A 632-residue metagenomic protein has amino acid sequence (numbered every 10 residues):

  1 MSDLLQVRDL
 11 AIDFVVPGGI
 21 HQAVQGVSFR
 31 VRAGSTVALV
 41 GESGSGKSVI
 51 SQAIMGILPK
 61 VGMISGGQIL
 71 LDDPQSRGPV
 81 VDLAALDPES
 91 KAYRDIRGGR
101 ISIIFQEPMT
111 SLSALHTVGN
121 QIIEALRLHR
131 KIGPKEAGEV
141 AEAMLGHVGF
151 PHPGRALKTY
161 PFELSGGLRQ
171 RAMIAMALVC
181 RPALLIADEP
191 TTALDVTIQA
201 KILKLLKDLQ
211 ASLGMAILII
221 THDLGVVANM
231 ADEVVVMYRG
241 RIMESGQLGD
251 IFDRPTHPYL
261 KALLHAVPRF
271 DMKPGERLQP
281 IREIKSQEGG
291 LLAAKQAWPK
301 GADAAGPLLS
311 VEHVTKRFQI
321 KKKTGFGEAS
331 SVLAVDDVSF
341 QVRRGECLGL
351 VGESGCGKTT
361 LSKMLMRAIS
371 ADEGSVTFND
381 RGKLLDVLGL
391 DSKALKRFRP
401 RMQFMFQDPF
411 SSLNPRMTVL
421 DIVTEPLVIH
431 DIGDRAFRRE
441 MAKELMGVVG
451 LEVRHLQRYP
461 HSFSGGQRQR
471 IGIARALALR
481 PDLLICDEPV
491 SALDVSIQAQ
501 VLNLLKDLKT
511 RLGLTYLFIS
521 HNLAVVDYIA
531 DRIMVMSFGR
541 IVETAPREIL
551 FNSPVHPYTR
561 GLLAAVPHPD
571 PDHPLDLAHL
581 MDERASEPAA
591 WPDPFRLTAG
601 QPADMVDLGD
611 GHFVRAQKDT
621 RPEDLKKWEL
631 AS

Functional and structural regions predicted by a protein language model:
Q68-D95, G133, K204, S375-R397 (+1 more regions): ABC ATPase NBD Q-loop/coupling interface
S76-V81, G154, L248-L309, K321-F326 (+1 more regions): Charged, flexible cofactor/metal-binding loops and thiol motifs
G98, F162, V179-C180, H461 (+1 more regions): Conserved signature/switch motifs of ABC ATPase nucleotide-binding domains
E136-R155, G382-K383, F437-R454, L563: Conserved ABC ATPase "signature" region
A172, A177-L178, I471, L477: ABC ATPase C-loop
V179-A183, A478-D482, Q498: A short, proline-enriched helix->beta-strand linker immediately N-terminal to the Walker B motif in ABC-type P-loop
V227-N229, V526-Y528: A short, surface-exposed alpha-helical micro-motif characterized by mixed small hydrophobic and charged/polar residues
